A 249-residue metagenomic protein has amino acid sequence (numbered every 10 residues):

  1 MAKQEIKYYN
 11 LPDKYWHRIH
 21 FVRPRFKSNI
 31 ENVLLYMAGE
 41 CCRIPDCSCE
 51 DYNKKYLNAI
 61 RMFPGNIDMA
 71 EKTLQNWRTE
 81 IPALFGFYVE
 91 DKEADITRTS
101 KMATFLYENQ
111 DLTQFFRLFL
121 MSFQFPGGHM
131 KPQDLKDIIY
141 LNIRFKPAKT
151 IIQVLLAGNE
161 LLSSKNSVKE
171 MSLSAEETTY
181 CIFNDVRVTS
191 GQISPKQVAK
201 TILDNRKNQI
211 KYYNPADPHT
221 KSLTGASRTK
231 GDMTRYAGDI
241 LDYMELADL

Functional and structural regions predicted by a protein language model:
A2-L249: Donor-sugar nucleotide-binding helix/loop cap in glycosyltransferases
